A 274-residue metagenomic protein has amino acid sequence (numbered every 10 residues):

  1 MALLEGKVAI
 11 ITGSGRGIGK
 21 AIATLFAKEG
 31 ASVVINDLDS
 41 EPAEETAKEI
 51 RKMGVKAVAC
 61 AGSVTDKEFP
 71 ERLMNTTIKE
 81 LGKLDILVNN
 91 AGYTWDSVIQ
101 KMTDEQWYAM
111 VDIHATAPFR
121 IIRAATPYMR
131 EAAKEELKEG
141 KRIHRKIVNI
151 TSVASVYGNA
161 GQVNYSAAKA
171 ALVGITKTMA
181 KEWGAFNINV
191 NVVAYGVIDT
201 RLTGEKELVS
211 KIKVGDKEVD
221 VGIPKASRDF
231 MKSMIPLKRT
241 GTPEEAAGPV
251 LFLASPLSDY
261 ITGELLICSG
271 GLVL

Functional and structural regions predicted by a protein language model:
A2-V34: Canonical Rossmann dinucleotide-binding motif of NAD(H)/NADP(H)-dependent dehydrogenases/reductases, specifically
V98-I99, T103-V111, M231: Substrate-binding pocket helix/loop in short-chain dehydrogenase/reductase
I122, A168, T176: Active-site helix of classical SDR
P127, K181-E182, D259: Alpha-helical segment proximal to the catalytic Tyr-Lys
S152: Residue(s) in the substrate-gating loop at a strand-loop-helix junction that position the organic substrate next
Y157, S233, P249-L251, T262-L274: Short C-terminal tail/terminal secondary-structure segment of NAD(P)H-dependent dehydrogenase/reductase domains
G184-N189, I261-G263: Short, small/polar-rich loop/turn modules that mediate ligand/substrate recognition or access, typified
